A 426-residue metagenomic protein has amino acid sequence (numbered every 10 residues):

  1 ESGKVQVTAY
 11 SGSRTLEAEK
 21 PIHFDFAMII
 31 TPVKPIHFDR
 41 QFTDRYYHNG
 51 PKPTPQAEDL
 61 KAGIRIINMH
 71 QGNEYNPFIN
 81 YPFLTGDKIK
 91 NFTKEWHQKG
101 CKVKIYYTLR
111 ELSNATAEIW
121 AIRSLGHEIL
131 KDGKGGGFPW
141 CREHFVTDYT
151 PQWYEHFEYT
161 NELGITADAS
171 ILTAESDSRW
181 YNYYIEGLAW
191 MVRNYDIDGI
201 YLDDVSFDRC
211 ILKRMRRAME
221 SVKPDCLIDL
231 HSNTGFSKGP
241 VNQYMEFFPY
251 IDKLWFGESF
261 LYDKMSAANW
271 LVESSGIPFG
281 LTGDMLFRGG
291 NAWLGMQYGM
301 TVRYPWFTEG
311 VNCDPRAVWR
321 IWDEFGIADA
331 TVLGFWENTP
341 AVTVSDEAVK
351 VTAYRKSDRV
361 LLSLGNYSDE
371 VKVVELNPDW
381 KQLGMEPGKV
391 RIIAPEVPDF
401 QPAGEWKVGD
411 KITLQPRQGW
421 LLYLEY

Functional and structural regions predicted by a protein language model:
E1-R110, G310-I321: Carbohydrate-recognition beta-sandwich/jelly-roll modules in extracellular/periplasmic carbohydrate-active proteins
S2-K4, V390-D410: Solvent-exposed beta-strand/loop surfaces of large extracellular or lumenal domains
L16-K20, K213-R391, Q418-W420: Active-site-proximal substrate-binding groove within the catalytic cores of carbohydrate-active enzymes
A18-H23, A403-Y426: C-terminal beta-strand-rich structural cap/linker in extracellular carbohydrate-active enzymes
D44-H48, H70-G86, I165-N182, D196-S206: The substrate-binding groove and active-site-proximal loops of carbohydrate-active enzymes, especially glycoside
P51-E58, N68, W96, E175-N233: Active-site and adjacent substrate-binding regions of carbohydrate-active enzymes
Y81-F83, A117-K131, M215-R217, Y244-M245: Short low-complexity, flexible loop/linker segments enriched in glycine and/or proline with clustered acidic
I105-Y195: Active-site-adjacent "subsite" loops/lids of carbohydrate-active enzymes
